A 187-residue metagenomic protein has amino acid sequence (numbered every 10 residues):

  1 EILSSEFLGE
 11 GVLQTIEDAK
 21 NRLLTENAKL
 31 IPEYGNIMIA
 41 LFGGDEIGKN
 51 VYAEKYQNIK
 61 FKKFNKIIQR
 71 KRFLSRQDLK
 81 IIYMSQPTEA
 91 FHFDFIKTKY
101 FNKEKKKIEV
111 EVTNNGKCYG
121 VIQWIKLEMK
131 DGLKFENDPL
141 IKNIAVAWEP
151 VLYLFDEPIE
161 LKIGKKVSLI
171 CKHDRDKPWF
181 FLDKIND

Functional and structural regions predicted by a protein language model:
E1-D187: Class I SAM-binding transferase module
